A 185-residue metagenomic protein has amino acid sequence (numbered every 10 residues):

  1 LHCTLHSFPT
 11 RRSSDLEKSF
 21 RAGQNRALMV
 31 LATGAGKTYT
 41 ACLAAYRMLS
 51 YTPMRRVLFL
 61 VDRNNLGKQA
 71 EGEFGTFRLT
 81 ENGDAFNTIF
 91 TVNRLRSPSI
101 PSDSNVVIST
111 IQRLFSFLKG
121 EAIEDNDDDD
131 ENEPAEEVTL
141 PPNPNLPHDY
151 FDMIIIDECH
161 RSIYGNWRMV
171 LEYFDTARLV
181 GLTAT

Functional and structural regions predicted by a protein language model:
L1-T10: Single conserved hydrophobic/aromatic residue that forms the stacking wall/gate of nucleotide- or nucleobase-binding
P9-T185: RecA-like P-loop NTPase motor core of helicase/translocase proteins
